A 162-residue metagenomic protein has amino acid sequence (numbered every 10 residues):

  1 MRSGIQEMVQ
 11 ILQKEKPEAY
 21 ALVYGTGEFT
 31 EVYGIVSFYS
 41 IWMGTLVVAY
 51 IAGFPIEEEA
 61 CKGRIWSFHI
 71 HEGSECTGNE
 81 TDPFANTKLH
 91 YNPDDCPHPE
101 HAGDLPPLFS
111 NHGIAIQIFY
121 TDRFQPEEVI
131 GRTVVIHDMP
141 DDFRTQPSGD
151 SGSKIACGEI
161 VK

Functional and structural regions predicted by a protein language model:
M1-K162: N-terminal leader/targeting pre-sequences
